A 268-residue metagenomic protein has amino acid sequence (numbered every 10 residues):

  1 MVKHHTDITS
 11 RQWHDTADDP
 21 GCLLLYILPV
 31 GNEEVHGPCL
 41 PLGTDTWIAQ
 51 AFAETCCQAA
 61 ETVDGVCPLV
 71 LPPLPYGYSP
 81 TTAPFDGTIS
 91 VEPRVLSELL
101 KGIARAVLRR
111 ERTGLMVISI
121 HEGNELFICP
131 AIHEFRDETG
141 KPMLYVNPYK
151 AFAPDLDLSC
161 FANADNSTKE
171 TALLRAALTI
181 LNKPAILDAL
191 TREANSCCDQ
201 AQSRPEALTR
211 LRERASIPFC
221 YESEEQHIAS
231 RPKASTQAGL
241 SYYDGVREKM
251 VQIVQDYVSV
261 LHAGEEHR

Functional and structural regions predicted by a protein language model:
M1-G114, E122-R268: Extended, histidine- and acidic-residue-enriched regions that form the cofactor-binding/catalytic faces
